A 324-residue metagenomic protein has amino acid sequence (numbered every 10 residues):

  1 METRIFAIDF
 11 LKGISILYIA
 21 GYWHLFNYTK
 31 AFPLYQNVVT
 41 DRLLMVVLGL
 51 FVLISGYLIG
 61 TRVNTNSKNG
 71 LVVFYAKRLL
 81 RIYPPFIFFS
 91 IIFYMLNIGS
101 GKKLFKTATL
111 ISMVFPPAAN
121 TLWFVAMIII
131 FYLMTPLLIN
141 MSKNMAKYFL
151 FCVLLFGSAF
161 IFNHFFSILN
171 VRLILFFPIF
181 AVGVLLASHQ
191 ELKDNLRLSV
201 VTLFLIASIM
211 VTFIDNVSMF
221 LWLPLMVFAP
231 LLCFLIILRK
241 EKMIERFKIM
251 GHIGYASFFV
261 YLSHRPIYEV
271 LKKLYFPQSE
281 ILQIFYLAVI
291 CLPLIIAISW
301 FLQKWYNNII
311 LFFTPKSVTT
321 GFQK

Functional and structural regions predicted by a protein language model:
E2-I5, N64-A76, M134-K147, A187-L198 (+4 more regions): Membrane-interface helix-boundary motifs at transmembrane edges
F10-A20, P85-F89, L150-G157, V201-I206 (+1 more regions): Alpha-helical transmembrane segments
S15, D41-V52, T61-P116, F131 (+4 more regions): Transmembrane alpha-helical segments and their boundary/interface "anchor" motifs in multi-pass integral membrane
L17-K30, Y94-I98: Alpha-helical transmembrane segments of multi-pass membrane proteins
L53-N64, F131, T135-K143, I179-L192 (+5 more regions): Hydrophobic transmembrane alpha-helices
F93-G99, F105-F177: Hydrophobic alpha-helical segments with transmembrane-like composition
I161-F166, L173-I179, V184, S188-C291: Alpha-helical transmembrane segments and terminal signal-anchor/GPI-anchor hydrophobic tails, characterized by long
Y306-K324: Membrane-proximal cytoplasmic C-terminal regulatory module of class A 7TM GPCRs
